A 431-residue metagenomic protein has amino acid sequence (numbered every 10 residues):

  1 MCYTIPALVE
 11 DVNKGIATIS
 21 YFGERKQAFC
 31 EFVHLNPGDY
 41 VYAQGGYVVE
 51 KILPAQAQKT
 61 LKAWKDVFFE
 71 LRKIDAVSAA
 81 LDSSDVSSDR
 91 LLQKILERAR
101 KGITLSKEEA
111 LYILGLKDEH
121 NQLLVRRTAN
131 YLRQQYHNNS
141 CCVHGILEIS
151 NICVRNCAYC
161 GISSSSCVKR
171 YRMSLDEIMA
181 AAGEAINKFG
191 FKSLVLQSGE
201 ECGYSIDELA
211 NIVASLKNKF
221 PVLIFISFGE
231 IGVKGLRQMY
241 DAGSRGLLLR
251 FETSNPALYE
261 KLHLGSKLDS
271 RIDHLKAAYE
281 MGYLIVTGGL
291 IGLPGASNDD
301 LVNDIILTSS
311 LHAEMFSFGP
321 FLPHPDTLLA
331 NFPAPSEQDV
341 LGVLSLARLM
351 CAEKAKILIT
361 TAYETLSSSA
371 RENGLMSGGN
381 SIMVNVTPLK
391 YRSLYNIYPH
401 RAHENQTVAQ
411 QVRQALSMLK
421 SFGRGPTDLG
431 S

Functional and structural regions predicted by a protein language model:
T4-I5, V9, K14-Q27, L35-N36 (+4 more regions): Auxiliary Fe-S-binding modules of radical SAM enzymes
D39-Y40: Structural motif
G45-K51, A55: Short, charged beta-turn/beta-strand-edge "cap" motif at the junction between a beta-strand and an adjacent loop
G102, A129, C157, L249 (+4 more regions): Conserved, mostly hydrophobic/aromatic
L124-S166, R170-S193, Q197: N-terminal pre-triad scaffold of radical SAM enzymes
I146-L147, L194-I206, A257-Y259, P320-F332 (+1 more regions): Glycine-rich, proline-tolerant flexible connector loops at the mouths of alpha/beta enzymes
S163-M179, A185-D207, I212-L275, L284-I291 (+1 more regions): Core AdoMet radical
G232-M239, P294-T308, T365-M376: Catalytic cores of alpha/beta
